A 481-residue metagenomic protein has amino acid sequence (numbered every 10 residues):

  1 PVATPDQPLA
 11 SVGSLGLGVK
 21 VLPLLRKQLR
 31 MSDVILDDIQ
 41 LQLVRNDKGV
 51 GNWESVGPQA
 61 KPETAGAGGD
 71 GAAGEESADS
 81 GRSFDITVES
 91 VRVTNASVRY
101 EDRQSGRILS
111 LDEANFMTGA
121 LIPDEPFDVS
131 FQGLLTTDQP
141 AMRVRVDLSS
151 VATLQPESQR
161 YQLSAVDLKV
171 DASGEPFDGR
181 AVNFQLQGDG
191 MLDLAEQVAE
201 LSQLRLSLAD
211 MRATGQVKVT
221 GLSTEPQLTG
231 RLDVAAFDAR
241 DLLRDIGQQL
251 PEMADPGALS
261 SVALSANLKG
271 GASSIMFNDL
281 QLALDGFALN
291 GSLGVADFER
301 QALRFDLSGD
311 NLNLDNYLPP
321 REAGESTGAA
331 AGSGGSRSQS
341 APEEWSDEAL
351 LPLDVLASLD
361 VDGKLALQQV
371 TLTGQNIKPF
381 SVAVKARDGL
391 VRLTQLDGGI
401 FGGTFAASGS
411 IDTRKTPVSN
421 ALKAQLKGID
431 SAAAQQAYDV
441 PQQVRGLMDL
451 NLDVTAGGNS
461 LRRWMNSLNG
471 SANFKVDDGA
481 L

Functional and structural regions predicted by a protein language model:
P1, V12-L29, L41-R45, E76-F84 (+19 more regions): Extended lipid/amphipathic-ligand handling interfaces
P1-G119, Q139, A239-P251, L303-S358 (+1 more regions): Secondary-structure transition motifs
T4-D6, G374, Q395: Short histidine-centered beta-strand/loop micro-motifs that create catalytic or ligand/metal-coordination sites
S97, P126-D128: Long, acidic/polar, low-complexity amphipathic helices and coiled-coil-like
L353, S358-L372, K378: C-terminal accessory/binding modules appended to enzymatic or scaffolding proteins
